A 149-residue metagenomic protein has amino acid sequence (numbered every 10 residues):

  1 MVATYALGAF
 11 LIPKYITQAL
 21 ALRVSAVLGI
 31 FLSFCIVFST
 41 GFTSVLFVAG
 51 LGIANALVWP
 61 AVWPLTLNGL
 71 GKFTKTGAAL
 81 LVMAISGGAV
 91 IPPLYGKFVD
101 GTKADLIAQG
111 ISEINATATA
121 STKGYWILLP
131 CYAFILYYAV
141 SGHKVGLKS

Functional and structural regions predicted by a protein language model:
M1-A6, G88-V90: Residue-level signature of mid-helix packing/kink "hotspots" within the transmembrane helices of 12-pass Major
A3-T17, V99: Helix-to-loop junctions at the C-terminal end of transmembrane segments in multipass secondary transporters
L20, L94-A133: A membrane-interface helix-boundary motif in multi-pass transporters
L20-C35: Structural signature of the two symmetry-related core transmembrane helices
V37-F47: Helix-loop junctions at membrane interfaces in 12-TM secondary transporters
A56-G71: Intracellular juxtamembrane helix-capping segments at the cytosolic ends of symmetry-related transmembrane helices
L67-I107: A late C-terminal transmembrane helix in Major Facilitator Superfamily
W126-S149: Multi-pass alpha-helical transporter architecture, strongest for 12-TM Major Facilitator/SLC carriers used
